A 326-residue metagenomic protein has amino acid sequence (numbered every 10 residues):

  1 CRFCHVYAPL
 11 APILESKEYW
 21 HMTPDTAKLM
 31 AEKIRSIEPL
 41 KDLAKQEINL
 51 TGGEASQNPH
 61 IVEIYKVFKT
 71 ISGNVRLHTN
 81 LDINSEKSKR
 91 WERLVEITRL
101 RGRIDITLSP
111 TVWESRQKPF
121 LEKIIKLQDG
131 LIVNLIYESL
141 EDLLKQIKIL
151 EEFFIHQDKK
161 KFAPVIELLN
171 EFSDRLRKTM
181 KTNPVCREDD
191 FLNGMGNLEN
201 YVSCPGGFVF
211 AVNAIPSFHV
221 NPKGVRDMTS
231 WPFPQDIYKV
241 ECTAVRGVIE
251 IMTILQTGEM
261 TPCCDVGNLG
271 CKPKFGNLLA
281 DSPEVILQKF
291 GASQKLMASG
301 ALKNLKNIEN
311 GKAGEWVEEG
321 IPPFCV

Functional and structural regions predicted by a protein language model:
R2-E96: Conserved alpha-helical substructure of the radical SAM core
Y7, E259-M260, D265-V326: Flexible mid-to-C-terminal extensions adjoining Fe-S/redox cofactors in radical SAM and related proteins
Y19, C242-R246, V317: Residue-level marker of regulatory loop/turn positions in helix-turn-helix DNA-binding domains and in histidine
E38-D42, W231, Q235-I237, L302-K303 (+1 more regions): N-terminal [4Fe-4S]-dependent radical SAM core
E38-P39, D158, G291: Secondary-structure transition/hinge residues
L43, R99, G247, G320-P323: Structured loop/turn residues at beta-strand edges in well-structured enzyme cores
E96-V285: Radical SAM enzyme [4Fe-4S]-AdoMet core and its adjacent flexible, acidic and glycine-rich loops/tails across
